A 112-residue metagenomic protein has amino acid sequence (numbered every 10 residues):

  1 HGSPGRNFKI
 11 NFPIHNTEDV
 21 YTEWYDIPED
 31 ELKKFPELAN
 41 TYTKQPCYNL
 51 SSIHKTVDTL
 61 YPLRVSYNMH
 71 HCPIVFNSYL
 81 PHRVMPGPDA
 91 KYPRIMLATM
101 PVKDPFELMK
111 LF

Functional and structural regions predicted by a protein language model:
H1, P86-P88, M109: A short acidic (Asp/Glu
H1-C72: Catalytic core of non-heme Fe(II) oxygenases with the double-stranded beta-helix
F8-P13, C72-N77, D89-L108: A short hydrophobic beta-strand segment most commonly corresponding to one strand of the jelly-roll/cupin
T17-D19, L80-R83, V102-D104: Short Gly/Pro-enriched loop/turn and capping motifs at secondary-structure junctions
W24-I27, P86, T99: Surface-exposed beta-strand edges and flanking loops
S51-S52, V84, F106-F112: Active-site or metal-binding loop neighborhoods of secreted/extracellular toxin and effector enzymes
R64, F76-N77, P81-D89: Short beta-strand His + acidic residue motifs that chelate non-heme Fe in jelly-roll/DSBH and cupin folds
